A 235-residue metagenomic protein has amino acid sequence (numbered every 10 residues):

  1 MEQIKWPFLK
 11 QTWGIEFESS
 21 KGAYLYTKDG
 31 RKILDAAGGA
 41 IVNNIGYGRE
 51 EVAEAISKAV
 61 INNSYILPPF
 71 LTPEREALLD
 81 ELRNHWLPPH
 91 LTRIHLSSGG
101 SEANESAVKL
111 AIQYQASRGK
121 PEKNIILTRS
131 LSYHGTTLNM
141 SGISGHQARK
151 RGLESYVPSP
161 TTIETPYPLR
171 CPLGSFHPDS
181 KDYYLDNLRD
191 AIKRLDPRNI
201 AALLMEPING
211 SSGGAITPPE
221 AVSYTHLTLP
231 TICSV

Functional and structural regions predicted by a protein language model:
M1-L25, G38, V60, Y184: Active-site-adjacent loop/helix segments that line or gate small-molecule/cofactor pockets in enzymes
T27-D29: Residue-level recognition of short loop/turn positions
R31-K32, G214: Residue-level signal for well-ordered, solvent-exposed loop/turn and beta-edge residues enriched in charged/polar side
K32-K120, I125-L127, H134: Glycine-rich loop-to-alpha-helix module at the N-terminal edge of alpha/beta enzyme cores
G39-A40, N62-N63, Y167-R170, P207-S211: A short, flexible beta-alpha/helix-coil linker loop
S132-I208, I216: PLP-dependent aminotransferase-class I/II
S211-A221: Short glycine/threonine-rich loop-to-helix capping motif typified by GTGT followed within a few residues by an Asp-Pro
T225-T231: Conserved small/polar residues in nucleotide/adenosyl-binding loops
